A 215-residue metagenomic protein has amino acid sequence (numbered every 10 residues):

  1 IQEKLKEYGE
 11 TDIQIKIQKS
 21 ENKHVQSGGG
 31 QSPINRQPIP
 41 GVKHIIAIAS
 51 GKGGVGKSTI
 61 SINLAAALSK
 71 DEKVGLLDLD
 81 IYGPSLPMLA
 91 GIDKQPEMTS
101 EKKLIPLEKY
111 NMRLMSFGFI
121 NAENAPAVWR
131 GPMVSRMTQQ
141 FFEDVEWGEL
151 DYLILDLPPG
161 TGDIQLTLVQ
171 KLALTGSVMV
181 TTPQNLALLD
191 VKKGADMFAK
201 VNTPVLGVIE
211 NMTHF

Functional and structural regions predicted by a protein language model:
Q2-A49: Extreme N-terminal, non-catalytic leader segments that precede Walker-type/kinase nucleotide-binding cores
I13, K73-V74, V205-L206: Hydrophobic anchor at the start of a short beta-strand that flanks the dinucleotide cofactor-binding loop
V42, G53, D78, L86 (+5 more regions): Residue-level signature of catalytic and energy-coupling elements of molecular machines, predominantly ATP/GTP-dependent
H44-D78: Walker A/P-loop phosphate-binding motif and the immediately C-terminal alpha-helix
G54-N63, P84-P87, G160-Q165, L188-D190: Short glycine/serine/threonine-rich phosphate/pyrophosphate-binding segments that cradle anionic phosphate groups
D71-W129, S135-R136: Phosphate-binding loop that captures ATP/GTP phosphates
N121-L168: Phosphate-binding/switch loop-helix module in NTP-utilizing enzymes
D151-Y152, P158-F215: Conserved catalytic-core segment of NTP-binding enzymes
